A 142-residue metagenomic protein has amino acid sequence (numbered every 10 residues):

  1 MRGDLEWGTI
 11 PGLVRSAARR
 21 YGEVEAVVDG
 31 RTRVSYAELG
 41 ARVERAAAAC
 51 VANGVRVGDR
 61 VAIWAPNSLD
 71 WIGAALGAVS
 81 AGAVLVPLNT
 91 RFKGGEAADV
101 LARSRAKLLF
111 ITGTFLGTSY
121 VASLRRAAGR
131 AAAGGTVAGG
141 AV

Functional and structural regions predicted by a protein language model:
R2, E6, P11, R15 (+4 more regions): Conserved AMP-binding/adenylate-forming core of the ANL superfamily
W7-I10, S16, E44-R45, Y120-A133: Short amphipathic alpha-helical surface micro-motifs
A52-N53, A83-V142: Structural core segment of the AMP-binding/adenylate-forming
